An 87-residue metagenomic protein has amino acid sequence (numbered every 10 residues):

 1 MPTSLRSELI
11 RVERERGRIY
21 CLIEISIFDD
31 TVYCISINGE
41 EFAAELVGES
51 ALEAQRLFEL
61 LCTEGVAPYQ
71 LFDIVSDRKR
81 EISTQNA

Functional and structural regions predicted by a protein language model:
M1-C34, L60: Short N-terminal "domain-start" leader segments that mark the transition from disordered tails or signal peptides into
S4-S7, S26, S36, S50 (+2 more regions): Generic serine detector
I27-V47: Amphipathic alpha-helical interaction modules
E40-A87: Mixed-charge, Lys/Arg-enriched low-complexity segments
